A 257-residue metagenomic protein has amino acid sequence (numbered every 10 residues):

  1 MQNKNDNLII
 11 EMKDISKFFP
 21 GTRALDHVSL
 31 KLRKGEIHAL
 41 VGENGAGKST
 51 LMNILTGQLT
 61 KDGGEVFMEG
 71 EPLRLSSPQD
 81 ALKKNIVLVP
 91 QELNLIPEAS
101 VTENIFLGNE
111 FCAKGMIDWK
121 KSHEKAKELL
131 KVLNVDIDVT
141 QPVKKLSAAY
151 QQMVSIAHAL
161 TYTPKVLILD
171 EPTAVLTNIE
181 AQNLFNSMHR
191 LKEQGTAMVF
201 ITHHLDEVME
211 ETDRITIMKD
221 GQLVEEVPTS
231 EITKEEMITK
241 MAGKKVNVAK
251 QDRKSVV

Functional and structural regions predicted by a protein language model:
Q2-V257: Glycine-rich phosphate-binding loops of nucleotide-dependent enzymes
